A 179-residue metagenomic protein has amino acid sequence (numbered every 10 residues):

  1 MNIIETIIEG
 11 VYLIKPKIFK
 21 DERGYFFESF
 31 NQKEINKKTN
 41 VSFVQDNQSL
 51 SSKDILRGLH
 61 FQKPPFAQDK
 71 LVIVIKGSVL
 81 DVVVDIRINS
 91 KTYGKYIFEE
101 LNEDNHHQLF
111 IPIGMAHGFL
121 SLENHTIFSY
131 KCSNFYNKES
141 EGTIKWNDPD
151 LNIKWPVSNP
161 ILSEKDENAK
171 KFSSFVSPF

Functional and structural regions predicted by a protein language model:
M1-H107, H125, Y130-F179: Non-catalytic, conserved peripheral segments adjacent to functional cores
N102-F119: Conserved SET/PR-domain catalytic core that frames the SAM/AdoMet-binding pocket
